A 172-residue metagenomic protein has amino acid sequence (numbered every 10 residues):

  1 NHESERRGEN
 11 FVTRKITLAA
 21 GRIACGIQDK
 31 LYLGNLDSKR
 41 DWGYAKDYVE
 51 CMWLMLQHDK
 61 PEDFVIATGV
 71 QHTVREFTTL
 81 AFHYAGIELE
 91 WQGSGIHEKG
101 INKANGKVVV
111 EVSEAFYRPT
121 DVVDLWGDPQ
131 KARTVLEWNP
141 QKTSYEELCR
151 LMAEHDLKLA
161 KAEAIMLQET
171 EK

Functional and structural regions predicted by a protein language model:
H2-R6: Conserved catalytic-site region of short-chain dehydrogenase/reductase
R7-K172: C-terminal substrate-binding subdomain of Rossmann-fold SDR/epimerase-dehydratase oxidoreductases
